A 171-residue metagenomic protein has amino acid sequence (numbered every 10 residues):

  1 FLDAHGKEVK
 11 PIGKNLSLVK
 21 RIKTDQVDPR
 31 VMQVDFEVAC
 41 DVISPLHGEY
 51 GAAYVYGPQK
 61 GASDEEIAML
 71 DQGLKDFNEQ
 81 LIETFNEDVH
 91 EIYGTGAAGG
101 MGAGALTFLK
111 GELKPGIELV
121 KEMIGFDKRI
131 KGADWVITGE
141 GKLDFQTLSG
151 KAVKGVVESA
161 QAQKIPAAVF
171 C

Functional and structural regions predicted by a protein language model:
F1-D35: Glycine/threonine-rich beta-strand-loop-alpha-helix active-site module that forms ligand/phosphate-binding
F1-E8, Y54-V55, V153-G155: A glycine- and small-aliphatic-rich helix-loop capping segment at beta-alpha/alpha-beta transitions that lines
A4-G6, V31-D35, G51, K131-D134 (+1 more regions): Short coil/turn connectors at secondary-structure junctions
K7, E37-A98: Carboxylate- and glycine-rich phosphate/diphosphate-binding segment that chelates Mg2+/Mn2+
E8-V9, Q26-M32, L46-G48, K128-K131 (+1 more regions): Solvent-exposed alpha-helices and their adjacent loops that cap or buttress functional pockets in soluble metabolic
D35-I43, T138, A168-C171: Short beta-strand segments
M69-A133: Oxyanion-binding "anion nests"
D134-W135, G141-C171: C-terminal non-catalytic interaction/assembly regions of soluble proteins
